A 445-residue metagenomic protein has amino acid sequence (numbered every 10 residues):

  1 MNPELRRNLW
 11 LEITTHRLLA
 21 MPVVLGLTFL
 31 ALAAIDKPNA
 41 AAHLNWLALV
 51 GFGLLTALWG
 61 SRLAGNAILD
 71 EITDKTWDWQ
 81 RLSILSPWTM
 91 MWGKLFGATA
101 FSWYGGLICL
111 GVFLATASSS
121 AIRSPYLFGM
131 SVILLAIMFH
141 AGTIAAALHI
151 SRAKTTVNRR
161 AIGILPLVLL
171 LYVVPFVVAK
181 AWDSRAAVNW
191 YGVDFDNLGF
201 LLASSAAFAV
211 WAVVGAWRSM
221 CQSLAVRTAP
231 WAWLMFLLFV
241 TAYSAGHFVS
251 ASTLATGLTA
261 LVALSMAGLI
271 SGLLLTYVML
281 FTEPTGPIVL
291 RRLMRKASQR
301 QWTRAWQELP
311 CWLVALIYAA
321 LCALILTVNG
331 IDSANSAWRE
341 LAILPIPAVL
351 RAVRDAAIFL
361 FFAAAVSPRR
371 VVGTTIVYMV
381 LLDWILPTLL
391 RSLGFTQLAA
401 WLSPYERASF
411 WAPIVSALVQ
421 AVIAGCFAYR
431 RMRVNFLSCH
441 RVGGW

Functional and structural regions predicted by a protein language model:
M1-D74, K94-W445: Hydrophobic alpha-helical transmembrane segments of membrane proteins
W79-W88: Short helix-to-coil transition segments within interhelical loops that connect adjacent transmembrane helices
